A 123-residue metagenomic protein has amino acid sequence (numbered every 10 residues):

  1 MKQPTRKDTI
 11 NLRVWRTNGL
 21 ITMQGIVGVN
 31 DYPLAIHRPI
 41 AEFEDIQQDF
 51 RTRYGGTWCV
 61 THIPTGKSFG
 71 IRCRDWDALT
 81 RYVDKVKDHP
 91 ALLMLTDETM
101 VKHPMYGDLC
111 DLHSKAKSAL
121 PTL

Functional and structural regions predicted by a protein language model:
M1-P33: Negatively charged, low-complexity tracts enriched in Asp/Glu with abundant Ser/Thr
I10-L12, L34-I36, V60, L79 (+1 more regions): Hydrophobic beta-strand residues in large extracellular and virion-surface proteins
G28-I46: Charged, amphipathic alpha-helical segments
I46, R53, C73: Basic, glycine-/proline-tolerant helical and adjacent loop/strand elements that line or dock onto nucleic-acid
T52-K67: Short aromatic-glycine-(Arg/Gly/Cys) micro-motifs in beta-strand/loop hairpins
I63-D77: A short, exposed loop/beta-hairpin motif centered on an aromatic-Gly-Thr core
C73-P90: A short, charged, amphipathic alpha-helix used as a generic interaction element across diverse proteins
D97-L123: Active-site or metal-binding loop neighborhoods of secreted/extracellular toxin and effector enzymes
